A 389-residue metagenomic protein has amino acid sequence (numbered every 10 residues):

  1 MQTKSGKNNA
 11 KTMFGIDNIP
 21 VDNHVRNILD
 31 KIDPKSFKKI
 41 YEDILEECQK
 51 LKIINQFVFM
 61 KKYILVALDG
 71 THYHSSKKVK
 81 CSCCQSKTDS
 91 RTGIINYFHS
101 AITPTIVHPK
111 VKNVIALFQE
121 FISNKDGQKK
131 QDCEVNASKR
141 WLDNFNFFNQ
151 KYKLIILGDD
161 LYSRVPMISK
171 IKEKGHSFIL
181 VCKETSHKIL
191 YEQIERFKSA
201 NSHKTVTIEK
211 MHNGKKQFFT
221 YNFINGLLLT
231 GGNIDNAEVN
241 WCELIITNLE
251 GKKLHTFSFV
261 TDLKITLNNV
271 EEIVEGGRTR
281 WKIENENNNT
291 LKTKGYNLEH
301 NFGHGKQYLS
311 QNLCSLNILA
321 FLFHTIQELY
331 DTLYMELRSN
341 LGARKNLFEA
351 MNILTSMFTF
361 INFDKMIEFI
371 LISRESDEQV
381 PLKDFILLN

Functional and structural regions predicted by a protein language model:
M1, V21, V25, K62-Y73 (+7 more regions): Short, conserved catalytic/metal-binding motifs centered on acidic residues
M1-E42, I171: Short, positively charged, Gly/Tyr-enriched micro-motifs that form contact patches at catalytic or ligand/partner
Q2-K4, V206, H212-F219, K292-N389: A short, flexible helix-boundary coil/loop motif
R26-V111: Active-site-proximal, Lys/Arg-enriched surface segment that forms a nucleic-acid-binding/basic interface patch
T88-K153: Electropositive, glycine- and tryptophan-enriched low-complexity nucleic-acid-binding patches
Q128-I189: Domain-level cores of phosphate- or acyl-group-handling catalytic modules
K183-R280: An anionic, glycine-rich sequence signature occurring as long contiguous blocks
L267-F302: Short amphipathic alpha-helical "interface-anchor" segments enriched in bulky aromatics
